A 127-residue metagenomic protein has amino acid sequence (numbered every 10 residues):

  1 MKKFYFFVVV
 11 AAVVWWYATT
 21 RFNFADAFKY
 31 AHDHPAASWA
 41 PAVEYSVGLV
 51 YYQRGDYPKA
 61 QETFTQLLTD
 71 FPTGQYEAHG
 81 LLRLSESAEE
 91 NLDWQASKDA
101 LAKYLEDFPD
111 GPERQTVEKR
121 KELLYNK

Functional and structural regions predicted by a protein language model:
M1-K127: Acidic, polar-rich low-complexity tracts and alpha-helical solenoid repeat scaffolds
